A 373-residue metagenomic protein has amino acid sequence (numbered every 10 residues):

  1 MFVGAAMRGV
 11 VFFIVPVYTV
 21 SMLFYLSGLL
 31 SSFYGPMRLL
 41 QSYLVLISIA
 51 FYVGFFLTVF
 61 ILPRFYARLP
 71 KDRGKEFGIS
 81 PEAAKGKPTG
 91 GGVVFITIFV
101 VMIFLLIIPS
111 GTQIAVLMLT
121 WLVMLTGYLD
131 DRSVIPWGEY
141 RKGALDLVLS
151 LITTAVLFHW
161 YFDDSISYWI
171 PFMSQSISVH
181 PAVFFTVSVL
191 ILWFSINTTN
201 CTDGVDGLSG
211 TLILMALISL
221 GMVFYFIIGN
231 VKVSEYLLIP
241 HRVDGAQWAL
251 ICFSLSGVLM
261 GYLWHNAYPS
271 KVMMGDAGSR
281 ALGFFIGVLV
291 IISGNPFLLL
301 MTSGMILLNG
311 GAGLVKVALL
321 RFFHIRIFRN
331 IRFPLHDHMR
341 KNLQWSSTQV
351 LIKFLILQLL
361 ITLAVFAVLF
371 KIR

Functional and structural regions predicted by a protein language model:
G4, I14-V15: Generic detector of N-terminal low-structure segments
F12, Y18-L308: "…together with the soluble PPM/PP2C metallo-phosphatase catalytic core" -> "…together with the soluble PPM/PP2C
M305-V350: Membrane-proximal soluble regions of multi-pass membrane proteins
T348-V368: Final/C-terminal transmembrane alpha-helix of multipass membrane proteins
F370-R373: Extracellular/periplasmic helix-loop-helix junctions in multi-pass membrane proteins
